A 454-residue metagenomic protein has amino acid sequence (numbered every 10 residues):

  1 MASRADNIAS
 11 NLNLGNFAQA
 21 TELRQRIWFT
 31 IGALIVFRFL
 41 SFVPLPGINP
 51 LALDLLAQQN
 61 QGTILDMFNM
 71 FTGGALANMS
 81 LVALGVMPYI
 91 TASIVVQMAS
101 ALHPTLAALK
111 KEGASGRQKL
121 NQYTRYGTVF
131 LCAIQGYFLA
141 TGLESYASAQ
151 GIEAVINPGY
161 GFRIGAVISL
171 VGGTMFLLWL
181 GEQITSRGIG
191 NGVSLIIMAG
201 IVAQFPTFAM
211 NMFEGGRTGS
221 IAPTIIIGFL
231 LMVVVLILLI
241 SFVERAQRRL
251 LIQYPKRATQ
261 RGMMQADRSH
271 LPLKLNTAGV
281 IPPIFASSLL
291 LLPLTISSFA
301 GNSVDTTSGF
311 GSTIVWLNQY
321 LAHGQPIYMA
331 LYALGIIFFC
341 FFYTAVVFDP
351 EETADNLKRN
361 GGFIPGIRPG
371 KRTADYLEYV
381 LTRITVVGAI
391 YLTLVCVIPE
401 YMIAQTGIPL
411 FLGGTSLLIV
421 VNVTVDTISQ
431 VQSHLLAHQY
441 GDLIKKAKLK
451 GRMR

Functional and structural regions predicted by a protein language model:
A2-K110, S115-R454: N-terminal cationic and glycine-rich segments that engage phosphates or anionic surfaces
